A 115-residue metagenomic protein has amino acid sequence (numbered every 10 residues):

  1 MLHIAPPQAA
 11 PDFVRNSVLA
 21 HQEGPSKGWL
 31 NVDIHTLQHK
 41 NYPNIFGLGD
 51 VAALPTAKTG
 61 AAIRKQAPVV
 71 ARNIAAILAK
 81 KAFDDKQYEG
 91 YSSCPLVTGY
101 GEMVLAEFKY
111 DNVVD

Functional and structural regions predicted by a protein language model:
M1-K65, A75-A76: FAD-site-proximal beta/loop scaffold in flavoenzymes
I4-A5, P43-F46, V69, K86-E89 (+1 more regions): Broad hydrophobic/π-residue packing in well-ordered secondary structure
Q22-G24, R64-P68, K81, V113-D115: Short, low-complexity, polar/charged sequence segments that are solvent-exposed and flexible
T59-V69, G101-F108: Short, electropositive alpha-helical surface patch
I74-D115: C-terminal, flexible cofactor-proximal segment of oxidoreductases
